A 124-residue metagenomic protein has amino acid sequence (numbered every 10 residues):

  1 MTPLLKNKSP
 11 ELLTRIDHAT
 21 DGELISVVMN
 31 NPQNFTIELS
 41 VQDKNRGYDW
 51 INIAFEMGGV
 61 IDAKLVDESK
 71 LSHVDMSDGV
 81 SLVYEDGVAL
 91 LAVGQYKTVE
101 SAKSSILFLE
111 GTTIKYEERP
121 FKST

Functional and structural regions predicted by a protein language model:
M1-T124: Surface-exposed, interaction-prone regions used to assemble/regulate multi-protein complexes
